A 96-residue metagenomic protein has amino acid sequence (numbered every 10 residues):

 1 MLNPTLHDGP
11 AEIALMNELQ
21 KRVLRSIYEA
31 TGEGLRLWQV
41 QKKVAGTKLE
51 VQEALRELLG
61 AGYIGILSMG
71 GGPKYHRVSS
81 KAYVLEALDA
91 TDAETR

Functional and structural regions predicted by a protein language model:
L2-L6, D89-R96: Amphipathic alpha-helical dimerization/coiled-coil segments that flank or bridge DNA-binding/regulatory modules
L2-R25: Short alpha-helical segments that sit at the start of domains
I13-Q20, M69-A93: Short, cationic-aromatic polyanion-contact patches
R25-G32: Short, locally clustered residues in the helix-turn-helix/winged-helix DNA-binding domain
G32-V44: Short acidic, hydrophobic short linear motifs in intrinsically disordered regions
A45-G60: Short amphipathic alpha-helical interaction segments
L59-G70: A short, conserved structural fragment
